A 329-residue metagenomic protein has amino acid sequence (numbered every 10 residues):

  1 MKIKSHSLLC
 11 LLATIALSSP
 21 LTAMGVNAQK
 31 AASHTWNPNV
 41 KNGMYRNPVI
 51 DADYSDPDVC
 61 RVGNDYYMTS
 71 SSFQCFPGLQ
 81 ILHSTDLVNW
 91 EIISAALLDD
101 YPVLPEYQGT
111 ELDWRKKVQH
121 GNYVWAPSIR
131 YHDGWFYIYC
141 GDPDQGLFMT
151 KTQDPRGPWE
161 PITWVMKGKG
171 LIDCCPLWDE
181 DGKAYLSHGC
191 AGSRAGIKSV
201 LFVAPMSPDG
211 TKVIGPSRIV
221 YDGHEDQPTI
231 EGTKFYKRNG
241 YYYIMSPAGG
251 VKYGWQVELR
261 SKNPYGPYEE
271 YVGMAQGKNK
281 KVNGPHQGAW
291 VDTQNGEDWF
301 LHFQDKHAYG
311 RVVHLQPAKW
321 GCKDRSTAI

Functional and structural regions predicted by a protein language model:
M1-L11: Bacterial N-terminal signal peptides that target proteins for export
C10-P20: Bacterial N-terminal signal peptides
M24-I329: Carbohydrate-active catalytic/glycan-binding domains of CAZyme proteins, especially the secreted or lumenal ectodomains
